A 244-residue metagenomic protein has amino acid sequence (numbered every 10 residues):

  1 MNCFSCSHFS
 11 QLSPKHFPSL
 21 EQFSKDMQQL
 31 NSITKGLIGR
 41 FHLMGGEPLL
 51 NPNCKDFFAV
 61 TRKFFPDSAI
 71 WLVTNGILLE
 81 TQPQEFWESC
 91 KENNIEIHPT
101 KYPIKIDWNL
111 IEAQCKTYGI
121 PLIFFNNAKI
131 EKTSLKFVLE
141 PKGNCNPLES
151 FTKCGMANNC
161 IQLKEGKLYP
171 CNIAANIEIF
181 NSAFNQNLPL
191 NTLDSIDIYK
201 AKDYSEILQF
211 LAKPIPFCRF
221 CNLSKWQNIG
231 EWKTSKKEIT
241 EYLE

Functional and structural regions predicted by a protein language model:
M1-L72, L79-T81, E244: Conserved alpha-helical substructure of the radical SAM core
H16, L20, F58, W71 (+5 more regions): Flexible domain-boundary/linker segments
H16-F17, M27-Q28, F64-P66, N93-E96 (+4 more regions): Short, surface-exposed linear patches
P18-Q22, N53, D107, N146 (+2 more regions): Soluble or luminal CAZymes and related metallo-dependent hydrolases
T34-G36, C90-K91, A212: Flexible, charged surface loops at secondary-structure boundaries
L50-E165, Y169-I179: Conserved AdoMet/S-adenosylmethionine-binding subsite of the radical SAM
V138-E244: Accessory C-terminal segments flanking Radical SAM cores
